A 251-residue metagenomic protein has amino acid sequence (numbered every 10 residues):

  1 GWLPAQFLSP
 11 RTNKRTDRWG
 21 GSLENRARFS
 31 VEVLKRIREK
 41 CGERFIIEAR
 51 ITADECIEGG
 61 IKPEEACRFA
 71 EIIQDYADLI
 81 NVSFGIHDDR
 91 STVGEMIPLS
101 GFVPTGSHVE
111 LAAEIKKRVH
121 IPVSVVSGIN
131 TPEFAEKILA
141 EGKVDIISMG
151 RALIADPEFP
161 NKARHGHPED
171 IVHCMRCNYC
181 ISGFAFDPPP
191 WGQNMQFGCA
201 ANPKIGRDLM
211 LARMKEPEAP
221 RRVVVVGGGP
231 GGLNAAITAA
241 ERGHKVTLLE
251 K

Functional and structural regions predicted by a protein language model:
G1-V226, P230-V246: Flavin-dependent oxidoreductase catalytic cores
L248-K251: Conserved acidic E/D residue at the C-terminus of a beta-strand in Rossmann-like folds
